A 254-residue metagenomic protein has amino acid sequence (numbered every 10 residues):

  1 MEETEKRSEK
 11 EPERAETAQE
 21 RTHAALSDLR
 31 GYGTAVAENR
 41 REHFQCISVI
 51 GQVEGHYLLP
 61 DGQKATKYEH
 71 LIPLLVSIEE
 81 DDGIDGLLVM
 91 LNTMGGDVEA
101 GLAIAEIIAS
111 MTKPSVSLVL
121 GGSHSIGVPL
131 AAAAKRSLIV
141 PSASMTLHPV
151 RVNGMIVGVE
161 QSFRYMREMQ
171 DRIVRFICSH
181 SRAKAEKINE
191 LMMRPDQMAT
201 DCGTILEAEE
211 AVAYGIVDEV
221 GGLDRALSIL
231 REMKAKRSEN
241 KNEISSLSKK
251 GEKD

Functional and structural regions predicted by a protein language model:
M1-L118, G122-V128, A133-D254: N-terminal organellar transit peptides
